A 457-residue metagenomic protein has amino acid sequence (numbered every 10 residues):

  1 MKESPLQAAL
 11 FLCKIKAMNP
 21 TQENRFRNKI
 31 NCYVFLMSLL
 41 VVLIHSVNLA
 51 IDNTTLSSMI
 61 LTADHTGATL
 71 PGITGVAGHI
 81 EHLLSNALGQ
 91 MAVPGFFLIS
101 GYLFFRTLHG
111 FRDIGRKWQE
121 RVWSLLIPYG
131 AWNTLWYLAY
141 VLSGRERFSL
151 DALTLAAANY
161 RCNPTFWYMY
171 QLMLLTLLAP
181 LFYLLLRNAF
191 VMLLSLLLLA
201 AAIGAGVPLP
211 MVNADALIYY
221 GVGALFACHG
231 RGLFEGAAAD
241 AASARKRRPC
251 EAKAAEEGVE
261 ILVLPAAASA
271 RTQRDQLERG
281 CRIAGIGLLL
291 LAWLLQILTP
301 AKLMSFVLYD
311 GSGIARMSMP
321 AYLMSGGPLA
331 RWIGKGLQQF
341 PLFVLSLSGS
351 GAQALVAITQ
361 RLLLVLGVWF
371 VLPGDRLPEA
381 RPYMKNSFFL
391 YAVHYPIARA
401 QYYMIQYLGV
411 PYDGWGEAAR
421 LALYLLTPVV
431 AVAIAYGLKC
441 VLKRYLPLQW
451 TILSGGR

Functional and structural regions predicted by a protein language model:
K2, Q7-L197, A242-K246, A255-R271 (+1 more regions): Membrane-cytosol interface segments of multi-pass membrane proteins, especially ER/Golgi lipid-handling enzymes
P20-I30, V34, H82-N86, Q119 (+5 more regions): Membrane-interface helix-boundary signature
L39-S46, N133-T134, S195-L209, L288-A301 (+1 more regions): Aromatic-anchored segments of alpha-helical transmembrane domains
V93-R106, M173-P180, L209-D240, L291-Q296 (+3 more regions): Specific transmembrane alpha-helix
L142, G204-G206, I297-S305, M404-Y412: Juxtamembrane "helix-exit" motif on the non-cytosolic side of transmembrane helices
A158-N163, I203-N213: Membrane-interface helix caps and helix-loop-helix hairpins in membrane proteins
I218, G232-K246, C250, E256-P382 (+3 more regions): Alpha-helical transmembrane segments and terminal signal-anchor/GPI-anchor hydrophobic tails, characterized by long
P378-G416, T427: C-terminal hydrophobic structural anchor segments that stabilize assembly/packing rather than catalytic chemistry
